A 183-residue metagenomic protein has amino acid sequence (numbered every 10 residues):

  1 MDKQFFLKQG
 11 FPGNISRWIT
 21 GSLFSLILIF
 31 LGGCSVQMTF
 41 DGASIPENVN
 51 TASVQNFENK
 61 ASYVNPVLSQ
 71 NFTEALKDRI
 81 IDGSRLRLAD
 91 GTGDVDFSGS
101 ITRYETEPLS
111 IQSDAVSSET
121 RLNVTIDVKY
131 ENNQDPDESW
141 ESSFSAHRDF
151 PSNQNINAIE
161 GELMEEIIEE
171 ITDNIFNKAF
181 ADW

Functional and structural regions predicted by a protein language model:
M1-S16: N-terminal secretory signal peptides that target proteins for export/translocation
P12-G13, R17-I19, A158, I171: Intrinsically disordered, low-complexity peptide-like regions
T20-G33: Bacterial N-terminal signal peptides
S22, I45, A115-S118: Short, surface-exposed loop and linker segments with low hydrophobicity and enrichment for Pro/Ser/Thr
L31-E74, D78, G83-R85, D90 (+1 more regions): A structural "domain/chain start" motif
F40, D82-R87, D94-S139, H147-E160 (+2 more regions): Surface-exposed short loop/turn segments
F72, E162-F180: Short, well-ordered alpha-helical segments
